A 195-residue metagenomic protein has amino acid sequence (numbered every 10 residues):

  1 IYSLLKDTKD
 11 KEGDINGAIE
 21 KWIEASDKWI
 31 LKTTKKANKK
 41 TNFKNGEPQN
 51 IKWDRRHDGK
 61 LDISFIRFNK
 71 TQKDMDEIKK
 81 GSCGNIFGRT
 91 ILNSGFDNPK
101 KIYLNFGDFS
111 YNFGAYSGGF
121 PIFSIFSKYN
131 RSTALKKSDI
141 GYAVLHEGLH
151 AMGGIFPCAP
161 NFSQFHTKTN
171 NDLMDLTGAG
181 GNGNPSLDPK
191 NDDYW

Functional and structural regions predicted by a protein language model:
I1-K100, F106-N112, R131-S132, D139 (+3 more regions): Propeptide-to-catalytic entry region of secreted or membrane-anchored zinc metalloproteases
A115, G119: Catalytic core of non-heme Fe(II) oxygenases with the double-stranded beta-helix
P121-W195: The catalytic-center signature of Zn2+-dependent metalloproteases
